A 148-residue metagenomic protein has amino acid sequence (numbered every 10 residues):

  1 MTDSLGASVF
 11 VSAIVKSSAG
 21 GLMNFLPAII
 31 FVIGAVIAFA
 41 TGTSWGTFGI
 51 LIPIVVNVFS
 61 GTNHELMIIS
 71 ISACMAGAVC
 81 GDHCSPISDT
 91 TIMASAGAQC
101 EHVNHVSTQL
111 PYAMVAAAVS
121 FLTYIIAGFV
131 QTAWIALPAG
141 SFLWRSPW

Functional and structural regions predicted by a protein language model:
M1, I30-A38, P53-N57, C74-A78 (+2 more regions): Hydrophobic core segments of alpha-helical transmembrane domains in multi-pass membrane transport and ion-translocation
M1-T62: Membrane-embedded alpha-helical segments and adjacent helix-loop junctions characteristic of multi-pass solute
M23-V36, N63-H83, T108, M114-V115: Alpha-helical transmembrane segments of multi-pass membrane proteins
A40-C80, T90-V106, W144-W148: Hydrophobic transmembrane alpha-helices that form the pore/transport pathway of multi-pass ion and small-solute
S85-S88: Faces of alpha-helical transmembrane segments in polytopic inner-membrane proteins
T91-P147: Membrane-core helix-loop-helix motifs of multi-pass transport proteins
